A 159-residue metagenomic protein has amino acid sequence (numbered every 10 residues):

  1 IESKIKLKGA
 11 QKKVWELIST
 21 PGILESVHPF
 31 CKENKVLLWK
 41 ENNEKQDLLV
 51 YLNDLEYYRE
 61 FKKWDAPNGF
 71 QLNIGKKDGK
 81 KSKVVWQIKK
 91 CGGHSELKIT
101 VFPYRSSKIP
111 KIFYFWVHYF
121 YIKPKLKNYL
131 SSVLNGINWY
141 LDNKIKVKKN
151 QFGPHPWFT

Functional and structural regions predicted by a protein language model:
I1-K40, F158-T159: Hydrophobic ligand-binding cavity/cleft-lining segments
K4-K8, E60, Q87: Generic structural detector for well-ordered beta-strands
I5, F30, E56-R59, R105-K108: Short hydrophobic/aromatic-rich motifs at helix boundaries and adjacent loops
G9, D65-P67, G92: Residue-level signal for tight coil/turn positions that link beta-strands
K12-W15, S131, N135: Amphipathic alpha-helical segments that line or abut small-molecule/effector binding pockets and mediate allosteric
S26, K35-D78, K83, E96 (+2 more regions): Glycine-rich portal/gate segments that line the openings of hydrophobic small-molecule binding cavities
K76-S132, W139, K148-N150: Beta-strand/loop substructures that line and gate deep hydrophobic ligand-binding cavities in soluble
